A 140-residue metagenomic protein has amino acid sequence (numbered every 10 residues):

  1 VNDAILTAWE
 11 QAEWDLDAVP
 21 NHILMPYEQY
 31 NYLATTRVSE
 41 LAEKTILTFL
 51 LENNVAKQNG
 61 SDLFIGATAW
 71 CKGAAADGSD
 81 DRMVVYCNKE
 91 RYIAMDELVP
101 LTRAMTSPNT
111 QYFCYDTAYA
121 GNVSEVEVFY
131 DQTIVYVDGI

Functional and structural regions predicted by a protein language model:
V1-K44: Extended, solvent-exposed, turn-rich assembly/linker loops in the middle of proteins
Y32-I140: Sequence/fold signature of self-assembling virion shell proteins
